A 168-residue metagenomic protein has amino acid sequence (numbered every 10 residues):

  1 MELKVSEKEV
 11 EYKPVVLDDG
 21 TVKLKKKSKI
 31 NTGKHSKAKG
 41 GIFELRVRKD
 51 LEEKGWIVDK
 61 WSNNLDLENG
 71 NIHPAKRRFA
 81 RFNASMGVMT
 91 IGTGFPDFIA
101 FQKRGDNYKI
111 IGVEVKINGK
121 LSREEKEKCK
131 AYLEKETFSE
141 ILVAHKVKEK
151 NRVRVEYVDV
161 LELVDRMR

Functional and structural regions predicted by a protein language model:
E2-G87: Acidic-basic catalytic patches of nuclease active cores, encompassing PD-(D/E)XK and other metal-cofactor nuclease
K34, A38-R48, R123-R168: Domain-level recognition of nuclease-like catalytic cores that cleave nucleotide substrates
L51, D97-A100, R104-G119: Conserved catalytic cores of phosphodiester-cleaving nucleases, focusing on short active-site segments
D59, V113, L142-A144: Hydrophobic/aromatic beta-strand patches that form the interior of the parallel beta-sheet core in alpha/beta enzyme
S62, K116, H145-V147: Residues at the C-termini of beta-strands that transition into short coil/loop
L65, G119, K148-K150: Residue-level detector of flexible, active-site-proximal loop/helix-junction positions within diverse enzyme catalytic
A84-F101: Mature extracytoplasmic domains of secretory-pathway proteins
M89-G92, N107-I111, G119-K130: Active-site-adjacent loop/helix micro-motif of nuclease/hydrolase catalytic cores
